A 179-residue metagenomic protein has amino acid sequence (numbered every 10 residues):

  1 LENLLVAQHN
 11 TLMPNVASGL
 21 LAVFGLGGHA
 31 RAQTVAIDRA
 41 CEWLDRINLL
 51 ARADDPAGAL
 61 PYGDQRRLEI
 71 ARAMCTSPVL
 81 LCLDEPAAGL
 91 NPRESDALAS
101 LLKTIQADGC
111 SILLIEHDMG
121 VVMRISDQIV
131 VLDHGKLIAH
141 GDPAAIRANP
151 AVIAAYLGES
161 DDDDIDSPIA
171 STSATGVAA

Functional and structural regions predicted by a protein language model:
L1-A179: Glycine-rich phosphate-binding loops of nucleotide-dependent enzymes
